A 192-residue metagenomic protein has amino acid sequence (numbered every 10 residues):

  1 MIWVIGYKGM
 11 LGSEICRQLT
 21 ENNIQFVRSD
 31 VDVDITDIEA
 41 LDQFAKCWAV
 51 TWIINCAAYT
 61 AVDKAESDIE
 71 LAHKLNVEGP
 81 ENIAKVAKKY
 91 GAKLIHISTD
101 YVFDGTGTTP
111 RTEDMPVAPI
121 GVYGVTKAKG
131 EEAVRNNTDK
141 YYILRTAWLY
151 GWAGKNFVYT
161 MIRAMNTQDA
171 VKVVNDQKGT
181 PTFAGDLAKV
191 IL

Functional and structural regions predicted by a protein language model:
M1-E21: N-terminal Rossmann NAD(P)H-binding glycine-rich loop of SDR-like oxidoreductase domains
I5, S29, I53-A57, L94-T99 (+2 more regions): SDR active-site strand-loop-helix element
T20-F44: Adenosine-cofactor binding site in Rossmann-like domains, unifying the SAM/SAH pocket of S-adenosylmethionine-dependent
N22, W48, K89-Y90, N137: Helix C-cap/helix->beta junction micro-motif
I35-L75, V86: NAD(P)H-binding glycine-rich loop region in Rossmannoid oxidoreductase-like domains and their noncatalytic homologs
D63-E70, G105-T109, G154-K155: Conserved catalytic-core motifs of eukaryotic protein kinase domains, centered on the activation segment
K74, G79-N82, K89, V102-L144 (+1 more regions): Catalytic helix-loop patch of NAD(P)-dependent Rossmann-fold dehydrogenases
E132-D186, L192: NAD(P)-dependent short-chain dehydrogenase/reductase
